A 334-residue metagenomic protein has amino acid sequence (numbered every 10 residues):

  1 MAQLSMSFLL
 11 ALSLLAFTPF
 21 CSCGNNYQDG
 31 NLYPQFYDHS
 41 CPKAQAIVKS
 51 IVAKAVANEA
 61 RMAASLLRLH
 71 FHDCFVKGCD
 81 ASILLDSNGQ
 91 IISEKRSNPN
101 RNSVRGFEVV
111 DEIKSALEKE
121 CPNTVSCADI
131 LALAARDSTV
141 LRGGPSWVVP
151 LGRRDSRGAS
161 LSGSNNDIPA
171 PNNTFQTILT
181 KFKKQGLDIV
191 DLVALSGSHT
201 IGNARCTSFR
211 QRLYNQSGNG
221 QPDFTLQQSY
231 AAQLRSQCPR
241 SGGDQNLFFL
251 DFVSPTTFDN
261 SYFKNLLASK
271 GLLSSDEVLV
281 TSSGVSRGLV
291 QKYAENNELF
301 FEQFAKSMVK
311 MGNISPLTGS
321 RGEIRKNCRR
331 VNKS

Functional and structural regions predicted by a protein language model:
A2-S334: Catalytic cores of secreted/periplasmic or lumenal enzymes
